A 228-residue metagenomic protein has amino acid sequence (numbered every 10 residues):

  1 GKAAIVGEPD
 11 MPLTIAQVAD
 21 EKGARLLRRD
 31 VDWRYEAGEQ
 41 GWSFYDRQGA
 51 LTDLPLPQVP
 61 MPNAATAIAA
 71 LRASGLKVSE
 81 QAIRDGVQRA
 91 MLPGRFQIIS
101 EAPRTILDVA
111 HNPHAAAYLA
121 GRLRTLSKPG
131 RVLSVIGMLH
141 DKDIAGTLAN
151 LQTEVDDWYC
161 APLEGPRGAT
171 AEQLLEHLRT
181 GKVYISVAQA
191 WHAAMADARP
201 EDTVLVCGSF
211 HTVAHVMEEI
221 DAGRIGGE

Functional and structural regions predicted by a protein language model:
G1-Q48, A64, I68-Q81: Acidic, Mg2+-coordinating active-site environments of NTP-dependent enzymes
G7, R29-V31, I99, A161 (+1 more regions): Conserved beta-strand termini and adjacent loop/short-helix elements that scaffold enzyme active sites in alpha/beta
P12-I15, A64-A67, E80, P93 (+4 more regions): A general structural signal for well-ordered alpha-helical segments in protein cores
A24-R29, Q97, I106, K182-Y184: General small-molecule cofactor/ligand-binding pocket signal
R47-C160: Nucleotide phosphate-binding/pyrophosphate-handling subdomain across enzymes that bind or process nucleotide phosphates
L76, P113-E228: ATP-dependent carboxylate-amine ligase
